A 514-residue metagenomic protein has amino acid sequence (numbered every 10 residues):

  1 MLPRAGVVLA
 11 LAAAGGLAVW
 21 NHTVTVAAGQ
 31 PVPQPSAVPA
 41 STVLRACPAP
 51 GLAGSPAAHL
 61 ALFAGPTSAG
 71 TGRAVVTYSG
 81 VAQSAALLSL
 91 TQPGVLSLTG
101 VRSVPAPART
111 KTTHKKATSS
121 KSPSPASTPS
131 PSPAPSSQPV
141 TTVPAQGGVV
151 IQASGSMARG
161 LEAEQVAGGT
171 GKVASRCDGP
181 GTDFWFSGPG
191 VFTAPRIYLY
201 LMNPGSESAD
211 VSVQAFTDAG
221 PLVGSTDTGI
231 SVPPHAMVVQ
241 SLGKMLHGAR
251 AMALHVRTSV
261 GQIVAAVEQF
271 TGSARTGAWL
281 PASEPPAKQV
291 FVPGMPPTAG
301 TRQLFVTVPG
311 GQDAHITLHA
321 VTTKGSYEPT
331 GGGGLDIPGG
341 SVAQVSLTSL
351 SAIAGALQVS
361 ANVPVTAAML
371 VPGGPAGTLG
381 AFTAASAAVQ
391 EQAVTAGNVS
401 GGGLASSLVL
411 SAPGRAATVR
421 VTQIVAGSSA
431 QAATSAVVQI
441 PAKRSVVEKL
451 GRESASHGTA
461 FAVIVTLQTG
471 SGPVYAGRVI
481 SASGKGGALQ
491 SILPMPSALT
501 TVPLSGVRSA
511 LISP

Functional and structural regions predicted by a protein language model:
P3-S68, L161-M202, I263-P309, V365-R415 (+1 more regions): Conserved functional hotspot residues at active sites or interaction interfaces
P33-A49, L62-G181, S212: Post-signal-peptide, soluble extracytosolic/periplasmic N-terminal scaffold domains of envelope/secretory systems
G70-V76, S84-A86, R159, I197 (+9 more regions): Short beta-strand/loop motifs in extracellular/secreted proteins, especially within beta-sandwich accessory domains
L90-P107, P129-A145, G220-A253, S326-A354 (+1 more regions): Intrinsically disordered, low-complexity Pro/Gly/Ser/Thr-rich segments with frequent PxxP/GP/PP motifs and embedded
Q146-G155, R250-S259, A354-V363, H457-T469 (+1 more regions): Short, aromatic- and glycine-rich surface loops/edge beta-strands on solvent-exposed regions
L201-L222, T258-S259, V306-E328, A361 (+2 more regions): Short acidic, flexible loop segments centered on an aromatic residue
T276, S283-V363: Long, internal scaffold/assembly segments composed of regular secondary structure
T422-G484: C-terminal soluble interaction/assembly domains
